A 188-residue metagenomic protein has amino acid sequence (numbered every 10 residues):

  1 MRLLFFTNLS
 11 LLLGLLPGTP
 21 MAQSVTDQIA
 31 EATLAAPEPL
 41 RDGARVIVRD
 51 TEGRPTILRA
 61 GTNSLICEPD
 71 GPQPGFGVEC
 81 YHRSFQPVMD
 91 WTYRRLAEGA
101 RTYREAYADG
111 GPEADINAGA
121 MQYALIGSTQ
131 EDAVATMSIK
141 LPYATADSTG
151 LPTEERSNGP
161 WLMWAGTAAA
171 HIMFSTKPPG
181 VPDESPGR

Functional and structural regions predicted by a protein language model:
M1-L4: Positively charged n-region of N-terminal signal peptides that target proteins for export
T7-L16: Bacterial N-terminal signal peptides
G18-A22: Sec/Tat signal peptide C-region and signal peptidase I cleavage site
Q23-R188: Primary mode marks residue(s) on the alpha4-beta5-alpha5 output face of response regulator receiver
